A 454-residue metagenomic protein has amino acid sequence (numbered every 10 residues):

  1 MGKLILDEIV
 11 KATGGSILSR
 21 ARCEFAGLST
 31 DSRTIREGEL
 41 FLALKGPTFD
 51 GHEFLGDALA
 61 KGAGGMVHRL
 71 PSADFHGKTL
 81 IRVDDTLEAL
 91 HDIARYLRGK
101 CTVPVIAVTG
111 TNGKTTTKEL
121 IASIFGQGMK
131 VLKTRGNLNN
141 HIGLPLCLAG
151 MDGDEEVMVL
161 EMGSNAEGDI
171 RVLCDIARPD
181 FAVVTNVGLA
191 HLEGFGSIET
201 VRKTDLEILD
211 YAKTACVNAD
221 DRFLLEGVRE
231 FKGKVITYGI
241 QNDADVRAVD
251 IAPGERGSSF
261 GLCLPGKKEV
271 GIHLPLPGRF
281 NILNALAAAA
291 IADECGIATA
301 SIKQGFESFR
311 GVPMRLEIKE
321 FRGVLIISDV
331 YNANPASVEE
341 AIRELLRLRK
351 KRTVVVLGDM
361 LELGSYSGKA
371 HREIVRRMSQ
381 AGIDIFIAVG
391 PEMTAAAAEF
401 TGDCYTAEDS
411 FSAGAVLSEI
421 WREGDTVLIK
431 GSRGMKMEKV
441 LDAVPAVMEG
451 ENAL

Functional and structural regions predicted by a protein language model:
M1-D92, R247, P277, R347-L348 (+4 more regions): N-terminal leader/targeting and accessory segments in enzymes
E8, A12, H68-G77, V183-L325 (+3 more regions): Acidic, Mg2+-coordinating active-site environments of NTP-dependent enzymes
E8-V10, A89-A215, A219, L225-K234 (+2 more regions): Phosphate-binding loop of NTP-binding sites
T34-F41, A149-V157, D180-A182, I342-G364: Mobile, glycine- and charge-enriched loop segments and immediately flanking short secondary-structure elements within
G46-T48, V312, V330-T406, S432 (+1 more regions): Active-site beta-alpha connecting loops in nucleotide-dependent enzymes
V103-T109, V183-G188, N218, A285 (+4 more regions): Short beta-strands and strand-loop turn motifs
V108, P313-R315, G434-V440: ATP-dependent carboxylate/acyl-activation modules
